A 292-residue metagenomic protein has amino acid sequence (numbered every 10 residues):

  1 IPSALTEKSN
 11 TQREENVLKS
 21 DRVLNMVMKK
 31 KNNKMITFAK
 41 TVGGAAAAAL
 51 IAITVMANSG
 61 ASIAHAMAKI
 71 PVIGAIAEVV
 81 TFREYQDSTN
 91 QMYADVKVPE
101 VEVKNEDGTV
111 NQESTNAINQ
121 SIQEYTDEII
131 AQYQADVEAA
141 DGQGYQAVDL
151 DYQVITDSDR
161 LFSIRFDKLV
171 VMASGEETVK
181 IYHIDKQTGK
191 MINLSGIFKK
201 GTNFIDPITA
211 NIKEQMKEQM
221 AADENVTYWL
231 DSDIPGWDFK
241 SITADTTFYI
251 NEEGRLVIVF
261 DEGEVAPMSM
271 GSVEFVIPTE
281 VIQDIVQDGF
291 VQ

Functional and structural regions predicted by a protein language model:
I1-I36: Disordered, charged N-terminal biogenesis/targeting segments of membrane/secreted proteins
S20, A48-A52: Low-complexity, intrinsically disordered short peptide segments enriched in small/polar/basic residues
K30-A48: N-terminal Sec-pathway targeting helices
A39-T41, I53-Q292: Compositionally biased intrinsically disordered regions enriched in Thr/Gly
